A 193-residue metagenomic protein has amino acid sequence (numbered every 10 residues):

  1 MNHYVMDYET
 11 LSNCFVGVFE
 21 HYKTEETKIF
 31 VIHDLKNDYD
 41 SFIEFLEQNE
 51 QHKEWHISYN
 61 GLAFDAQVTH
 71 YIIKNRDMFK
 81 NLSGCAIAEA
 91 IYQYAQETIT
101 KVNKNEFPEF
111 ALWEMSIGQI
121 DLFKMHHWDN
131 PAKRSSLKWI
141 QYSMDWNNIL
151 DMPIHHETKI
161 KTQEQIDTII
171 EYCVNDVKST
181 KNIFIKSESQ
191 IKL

Functional and structural regions predicted by a protein language model:
N2-T10, Q119-D121: Two-metal-ion RNase H-like nuclease active-site motif
V5, L11-H33, S136-W139, S143: RNase H-like nuclease fold core
C14-V18, A66-I73, I183: A short acidic (Asp/Glu
K28-W139: Conserved DEDDh/DEDDy metal-dependent 3′-5′ exonuclease domain
I57, F123-L193: Acidic, Mg2+-coordinating catalytic module of metal-dependent nucleases/exonucleases that use a two-metal-ion mechanism
